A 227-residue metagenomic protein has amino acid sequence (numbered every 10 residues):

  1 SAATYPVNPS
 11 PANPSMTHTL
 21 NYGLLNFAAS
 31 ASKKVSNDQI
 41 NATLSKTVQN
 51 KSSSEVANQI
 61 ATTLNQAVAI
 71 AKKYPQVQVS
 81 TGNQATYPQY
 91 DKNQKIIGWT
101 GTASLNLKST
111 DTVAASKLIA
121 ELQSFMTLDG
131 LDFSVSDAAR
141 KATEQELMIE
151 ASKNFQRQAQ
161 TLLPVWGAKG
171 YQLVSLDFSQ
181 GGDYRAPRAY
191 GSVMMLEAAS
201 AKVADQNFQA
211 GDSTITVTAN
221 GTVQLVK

Functional and structural regions predicted by a protein language model:
S1-K227: Short, charge-dense linear interaction motifs
